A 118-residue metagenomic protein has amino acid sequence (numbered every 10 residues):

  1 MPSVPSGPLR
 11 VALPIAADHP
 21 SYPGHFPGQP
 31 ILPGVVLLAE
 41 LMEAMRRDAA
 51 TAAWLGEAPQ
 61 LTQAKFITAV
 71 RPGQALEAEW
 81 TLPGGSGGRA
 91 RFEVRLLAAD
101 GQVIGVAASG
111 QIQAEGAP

Functional and structural regions predicted by a protein language model:
M1-L32: Catalytic strand-loop segment that frames the active site of acyl-thioester-processing enzymes
M1-V4, E79-P83: Short amphipathic beta-strand and strand-loop transition segments with alternating hydrophobic
R10, Q63, A108-S109: Generic structural signal for residues positioned in beta-strands
L13-I15, F66, I112-A114: Hydrophobic residues in beta-strands and at strand termini
G24-P33, L37-R46: Compact, glycine-rich, soluble single-domain proteins
M42-L82, R89: Hydrophobic beta-strand-centered segment that forms part of the acyl-chain substrate-binding groove
V70-P72, T81-P118: HotDog/MaoC-like acyl-thioester-processing domains
